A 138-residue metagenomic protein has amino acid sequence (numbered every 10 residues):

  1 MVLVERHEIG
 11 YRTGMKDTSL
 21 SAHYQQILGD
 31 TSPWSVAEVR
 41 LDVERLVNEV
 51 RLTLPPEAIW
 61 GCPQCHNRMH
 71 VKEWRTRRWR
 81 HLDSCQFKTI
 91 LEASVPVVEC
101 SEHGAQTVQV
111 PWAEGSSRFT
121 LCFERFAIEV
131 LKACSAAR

Functional and structural regions predicted by a protein language model:
M1-Y24: Intrinsically disordered, low-complexity and often Lys/Arg-enriched segments
V2-H7, H66-M69, R78-R138: Short, positively charged, Gly/Tyr-enriched micro-motifs that form contact patches at catalytic or ligand/partner
K16-Q26, I59, P63, G104-T107: A detector of single, family-specific signature residues that are central to catalytic or substrate-handling motifs
Q25-P33: Edge strands and adjacent loops of beta-rich recognition modules
W34, V39-T53, R75-T89: Short Cys/His-rich Zn2+-coordinating modules
T53-P55, S101: Solvent-exposed residues in well-ordered beta-strands and their adjoining turns, especially edge/terminal strands
P56-W60, V95-V97: Residues immediately within or flanking Cys/His clusters that coordinate Zn2+ in small zinc-binding modules
I59, Q64-N67, K72-R75: Short Cys/His-based metal-binding microdomains
